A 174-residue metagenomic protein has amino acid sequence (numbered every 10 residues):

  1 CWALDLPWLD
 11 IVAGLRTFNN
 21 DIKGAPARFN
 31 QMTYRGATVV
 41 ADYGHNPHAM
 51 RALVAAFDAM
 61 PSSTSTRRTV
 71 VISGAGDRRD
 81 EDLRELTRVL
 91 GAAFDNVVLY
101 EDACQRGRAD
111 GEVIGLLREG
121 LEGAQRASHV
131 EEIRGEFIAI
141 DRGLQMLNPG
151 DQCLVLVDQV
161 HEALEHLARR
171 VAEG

Functional and structural regions predicted by a protein language model:
C1-G174: ATP-dependent carboxylate-amine ligase
